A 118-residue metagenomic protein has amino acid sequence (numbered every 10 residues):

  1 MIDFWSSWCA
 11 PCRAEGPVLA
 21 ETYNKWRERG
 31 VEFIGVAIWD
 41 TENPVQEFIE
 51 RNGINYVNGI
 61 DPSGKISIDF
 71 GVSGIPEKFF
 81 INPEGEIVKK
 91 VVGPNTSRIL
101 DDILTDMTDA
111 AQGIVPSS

Functional and structural regions predicted by a protein language model:
M1-I2, F33: Hydrophobic beta-strand anchors of alpha/beta hydrolase catalytic cores
F4-E21: Conserved redox-active cysteine motifs that mediate thiol-disulfide chemistry, especially di-cysteine Cys-X(1-2)-Cys
S6-P11, W39-N43, G64-I66, S97: Solvent-exposed loop/turn segments at secondary-structure junctions within structured extracellular/periplasmic domains
A14, N24-S63, I75: Conserved segment of the thioredoxin-like fold in thiol-based oxidoreductases
G16-L19, E42, L104: Short amphipathic alpha-helical/adjacent loop interface patches that line ligand and macromolecule-binding sites
V18, I38-D40, G93-P94: Short "lid" loop at the C-terminus of a central beta-strand within the Rossmann-like core of SAM-dependent
E47-N55, I60-Q112: Thiol/disulfide oxidoreductase modules built on the thioredoxin-like
Q112-S118: Non-globular targeting/processing and membrane-anchoring segments
